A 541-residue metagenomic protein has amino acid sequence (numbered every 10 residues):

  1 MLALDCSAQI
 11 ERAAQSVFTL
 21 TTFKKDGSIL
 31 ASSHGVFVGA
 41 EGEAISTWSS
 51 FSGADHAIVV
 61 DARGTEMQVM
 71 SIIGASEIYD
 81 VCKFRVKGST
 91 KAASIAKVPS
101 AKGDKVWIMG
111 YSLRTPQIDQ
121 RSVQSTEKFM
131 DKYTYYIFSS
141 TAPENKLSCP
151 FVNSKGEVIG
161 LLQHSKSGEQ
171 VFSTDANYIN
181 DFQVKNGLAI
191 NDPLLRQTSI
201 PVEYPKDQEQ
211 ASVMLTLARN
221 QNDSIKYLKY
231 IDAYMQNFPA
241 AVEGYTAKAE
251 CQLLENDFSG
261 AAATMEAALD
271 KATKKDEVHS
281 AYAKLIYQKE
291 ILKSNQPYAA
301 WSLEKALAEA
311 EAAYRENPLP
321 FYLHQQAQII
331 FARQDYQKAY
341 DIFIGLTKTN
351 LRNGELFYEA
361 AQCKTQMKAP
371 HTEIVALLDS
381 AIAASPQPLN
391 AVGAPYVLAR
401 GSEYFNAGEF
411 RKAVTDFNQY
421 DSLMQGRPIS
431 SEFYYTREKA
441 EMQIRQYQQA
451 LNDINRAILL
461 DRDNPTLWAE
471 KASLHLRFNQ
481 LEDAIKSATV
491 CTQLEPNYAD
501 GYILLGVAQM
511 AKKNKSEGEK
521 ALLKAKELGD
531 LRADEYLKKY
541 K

Functional and structural regions predicted by a protein language model:
L4, L161-K226: C-terminal cap/linker of serine protease catalytic domains
L4-S7, F23-T47, E66-Q68, S148-C149: A conserved glycine-rich beta-strand in the N-terminal activation segment of trypsin-fold
D5, Q9, K91-Y136, T141-K146 (+1 more regions): Flexible, gly/ser-rich surface segments that form the specificity/activation loops bordering the active-site cleft
G39-I118: Conserved active-site neighborhood of the chymotrypsin/trypsin-like protease fold
V242-E243, K274-S280, P318-Y322, N353-E355 (+6 more regions): Helix-start (N-cap) detector for alpha-helical repeat units in TPR-like alpha-solenoids, especially tetratricopeptide
A247, A281, Q325, E359 (+6 more regions): Canonical tetratricopeptide repeat
L254, Q288-L292, A332-R333, Q366-M367 (+5 more regions): Register position in tetratricopeptide repeats
